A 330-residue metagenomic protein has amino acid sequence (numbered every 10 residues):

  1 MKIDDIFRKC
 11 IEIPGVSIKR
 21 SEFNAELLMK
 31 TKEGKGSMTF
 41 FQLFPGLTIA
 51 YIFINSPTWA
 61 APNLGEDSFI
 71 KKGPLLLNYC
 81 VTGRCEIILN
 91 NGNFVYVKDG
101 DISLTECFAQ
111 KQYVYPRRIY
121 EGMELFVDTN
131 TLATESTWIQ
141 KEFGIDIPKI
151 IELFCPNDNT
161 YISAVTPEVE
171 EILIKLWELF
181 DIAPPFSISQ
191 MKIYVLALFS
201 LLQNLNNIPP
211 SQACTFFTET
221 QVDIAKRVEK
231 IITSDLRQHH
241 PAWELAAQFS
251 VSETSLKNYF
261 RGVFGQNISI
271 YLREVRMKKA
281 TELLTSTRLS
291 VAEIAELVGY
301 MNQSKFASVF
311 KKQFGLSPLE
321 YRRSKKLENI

Functional and structural regions predicted by a protein language model:
M1-G73: N-terminal low-complexity or simple alpha-helical regulatory segments that function as activation/interaction modules
I49, K72-L76, I119-E124: Extracellular structured ligand-interaction cores
S56, I70-N91, T129: Glycine- and acidic-residue-biased ligand/ion/polar-headgroup-sensing regions
I88-T218, A242, A247-E253, S290-A292 (+3 more regions): Alpha-helical bundle regulatory/interaction domains
Q212-I224, V228-Q238, S250: Membrane-proximal linker segments that couple transmembrane helices to downstream signaling/catalytic modules
K226-S234, H239, W243-E244, G262-S304 (+1 more regions): Terminal helix-turn-helix DNA-binding modules in bacterial transcription factors
L256, F260, K305-F306, F310: Short hydrophobic/aromatic patch on the recognition helix
